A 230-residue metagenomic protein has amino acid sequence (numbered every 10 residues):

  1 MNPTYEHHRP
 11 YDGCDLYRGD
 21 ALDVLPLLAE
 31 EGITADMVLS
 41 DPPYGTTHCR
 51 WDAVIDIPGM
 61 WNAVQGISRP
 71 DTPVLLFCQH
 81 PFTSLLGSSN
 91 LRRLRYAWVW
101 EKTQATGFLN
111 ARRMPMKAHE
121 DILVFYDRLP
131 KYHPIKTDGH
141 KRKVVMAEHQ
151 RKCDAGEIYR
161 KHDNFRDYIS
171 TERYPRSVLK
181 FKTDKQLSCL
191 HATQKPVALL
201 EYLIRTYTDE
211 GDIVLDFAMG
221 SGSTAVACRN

Functional and structural regions predicted by a protein language model:
N2-N230: Core catalytic lobe of class I
